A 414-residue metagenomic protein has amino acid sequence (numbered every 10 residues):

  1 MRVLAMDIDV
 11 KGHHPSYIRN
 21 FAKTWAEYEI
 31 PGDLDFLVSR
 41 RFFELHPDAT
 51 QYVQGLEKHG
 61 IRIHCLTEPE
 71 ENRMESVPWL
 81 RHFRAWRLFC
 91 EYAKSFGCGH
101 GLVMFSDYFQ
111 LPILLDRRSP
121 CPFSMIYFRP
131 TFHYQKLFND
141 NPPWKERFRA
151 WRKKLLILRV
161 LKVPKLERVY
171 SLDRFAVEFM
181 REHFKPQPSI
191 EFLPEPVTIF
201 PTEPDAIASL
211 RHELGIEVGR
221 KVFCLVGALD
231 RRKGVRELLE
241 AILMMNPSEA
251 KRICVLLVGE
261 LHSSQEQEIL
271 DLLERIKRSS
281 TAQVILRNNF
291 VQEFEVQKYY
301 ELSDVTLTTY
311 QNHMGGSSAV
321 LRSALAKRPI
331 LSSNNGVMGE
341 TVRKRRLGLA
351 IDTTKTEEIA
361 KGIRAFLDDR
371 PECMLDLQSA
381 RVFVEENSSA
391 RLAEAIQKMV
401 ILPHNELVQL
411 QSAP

Functional and structural regions predicted by a protein language model:
V38-F43, V197, V226, C254-L270 (+1 more regions): Glycosyltransferase donor-sugar binding loop
E57-R62, G259, Q267-F294, K298: Nucleotide-activated donor-binding/catalytic signature segment of Leloir-type glycosyltransferases, i.e., the conserved
H100-F105, D116-D140: Active-site proximal beta-strand in glycosyltransferases
R147-I190, V197-I199: A short, active-site helix/loop in glycosyltransferases that binds the activated sugar's phosphate group
T202-I216, E372: A short helix/loop element that forms part of the nucleotide-sugar donor recognition site in Leloir-type
E217-K233, L239-I242, V255-V258: Conserved donor-binding/catalytic core segment of Leloir-type glycosyltransferases
V305-T306, K327-S333: Short hydrophobic beta-strand element within catalytic cores of glycosyltransferases and related nucleotide-activated
P371-L402: A charged, aromatic-enriched C-terminal amphipathic alpha-helix characteristic of glycosyltransferases across folds
